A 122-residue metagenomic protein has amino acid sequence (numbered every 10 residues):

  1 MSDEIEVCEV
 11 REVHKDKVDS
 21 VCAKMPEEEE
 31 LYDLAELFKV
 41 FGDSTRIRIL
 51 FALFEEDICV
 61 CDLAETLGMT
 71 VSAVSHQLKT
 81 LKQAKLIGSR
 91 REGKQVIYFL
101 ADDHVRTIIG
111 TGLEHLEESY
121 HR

Functional and structural regions predicted by a protein language model:
M1-F41: N-terminal leader segment of winged-helix/HTH proteins
P26-S72, V96-D103: N-terminal helix-turn-helix DNA-binding core of bacterial DNA-binding proteins
F38, F99-R122: Conserved segment of winged-helix/HTH DNA-binding domains
G42, V74-Q77, G112: Generic structural signal for conserved hydrophobic packing positions in ordered secondary structure
E65, H76, K82-Q83: Alpha-helical residues within the helix-turn-helix
S72-K79, R91: Recognition helix of helix-turn-helix DNA-binding domains
K82-E92: Beta-hairpin "wing" of winged helix-turn-helix
